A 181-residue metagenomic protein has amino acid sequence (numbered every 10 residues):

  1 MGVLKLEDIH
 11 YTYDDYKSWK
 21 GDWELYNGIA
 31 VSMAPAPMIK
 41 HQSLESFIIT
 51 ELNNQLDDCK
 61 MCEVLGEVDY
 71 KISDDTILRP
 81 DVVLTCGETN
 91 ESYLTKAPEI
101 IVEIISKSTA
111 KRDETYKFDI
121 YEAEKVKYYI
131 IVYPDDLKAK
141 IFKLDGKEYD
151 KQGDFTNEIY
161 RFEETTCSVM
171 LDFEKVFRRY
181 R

Functional and structural regions predicted by a protein language model:
M1-R181: Gly/Pro/Ser/Thr-rich low-complexity, intrinsically disordered segments predominantly at protein N-termini
